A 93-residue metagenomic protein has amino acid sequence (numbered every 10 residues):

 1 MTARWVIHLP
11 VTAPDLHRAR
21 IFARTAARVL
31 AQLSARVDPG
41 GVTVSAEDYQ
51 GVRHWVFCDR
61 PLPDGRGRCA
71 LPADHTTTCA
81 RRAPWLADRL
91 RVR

Functional and structural regions predicted by a protein language model:
M1-R93: Intrinsically disordered, low-complexity regulatory regions of eukaryotic proteins
